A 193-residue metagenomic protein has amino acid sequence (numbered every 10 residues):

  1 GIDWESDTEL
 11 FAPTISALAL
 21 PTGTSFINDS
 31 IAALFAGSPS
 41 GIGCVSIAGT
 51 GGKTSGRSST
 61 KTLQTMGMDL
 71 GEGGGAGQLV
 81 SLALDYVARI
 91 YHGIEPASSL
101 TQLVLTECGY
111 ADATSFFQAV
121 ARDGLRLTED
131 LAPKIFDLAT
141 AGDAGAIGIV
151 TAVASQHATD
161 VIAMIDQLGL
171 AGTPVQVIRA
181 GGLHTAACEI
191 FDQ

Functional and structural regions predicted by a protein language model:
G1-S25, G37-S38: Short beta-strand-loop/turn "lid" adjacent to the catalytic site in phosphate-handling enzymes
I2, M68, A180-G182: Short strand-loop junctions, especially beta-strand C-caps/beta-turns that link beta-sheets to coils or alpha-helices
D3-E5, A32-L34, K53-T54, H184-A186: Short, active-site-adjacent cap segments at secondary-structure transitions
E9, T50-L63, A132, A187-Q193: Acidic-glycine-rich active-site phosphate/pyrophosphate-binding loop
I15-S25, S59-D69, Q193: Glycine/charged-rich beta-loop-alpha catalytic/anionic-binding loops adjacent to active sites
S16, L34-C44, L84-Q193: ATP-binding/phosphotransfer module of carbohydrate and carboxylate kinases, centering on a glycine-rich
T24-A32: A short, structured active-site edge motif that brings together acidic residues
S40-E95: Glycine-rich phosphate-binding loop of actin/hexokinase-like ATP-binding domains
